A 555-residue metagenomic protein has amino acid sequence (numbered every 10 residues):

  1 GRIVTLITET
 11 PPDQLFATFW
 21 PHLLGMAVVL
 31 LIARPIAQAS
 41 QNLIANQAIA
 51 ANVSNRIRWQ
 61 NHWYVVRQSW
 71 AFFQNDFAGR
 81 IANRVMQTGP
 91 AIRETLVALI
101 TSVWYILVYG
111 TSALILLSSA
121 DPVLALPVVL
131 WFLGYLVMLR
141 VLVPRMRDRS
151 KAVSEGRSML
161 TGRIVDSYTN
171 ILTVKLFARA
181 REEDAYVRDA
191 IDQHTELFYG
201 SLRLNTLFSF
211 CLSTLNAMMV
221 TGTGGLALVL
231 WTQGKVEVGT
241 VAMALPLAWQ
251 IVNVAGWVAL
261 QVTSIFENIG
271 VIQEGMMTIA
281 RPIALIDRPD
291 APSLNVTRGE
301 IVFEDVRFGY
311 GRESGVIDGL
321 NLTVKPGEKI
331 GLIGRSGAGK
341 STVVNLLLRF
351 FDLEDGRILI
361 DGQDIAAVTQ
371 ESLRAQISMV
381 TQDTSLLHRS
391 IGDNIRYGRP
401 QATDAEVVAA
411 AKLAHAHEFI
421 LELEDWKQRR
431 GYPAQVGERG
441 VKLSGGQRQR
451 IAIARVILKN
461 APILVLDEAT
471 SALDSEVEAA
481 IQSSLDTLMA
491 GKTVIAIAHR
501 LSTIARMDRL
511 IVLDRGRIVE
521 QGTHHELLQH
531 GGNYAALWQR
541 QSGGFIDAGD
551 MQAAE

Functional and structural regions predicted by a protein language model:
G1, T5, L30-A78, A82-M86 (+9 more regions): Juxtamembrane helix-loop junctions of ABC transporter transmembrane domains
G1-A37, S118-V123, G234-V238: Transmembrane helix-loop-helix hairpins at lipid-water interfaces of multipass membrane proteins, especially the type-1
T10, G25, L116-L130, L204-Q273 (+1 more regions): Helix-loop-helix
A39, G110, L114, S118 (+3 more regions): Membrane-embedded alpha-helical segments of multi-pass transporters/permeases
V65, V187, F303-D305: Conserved catalytic Walker-motif region of ABC-type ATPase nucleotide-binding domains
W70-Q74, Q87-L96, I100, R145-G162 (+6 more regions): An intracellular "coupling" helix at the cytosolic face of ABC transporter transmembrane type-1 domains
L294-E555: ABC-type nucleotide-binding domain
